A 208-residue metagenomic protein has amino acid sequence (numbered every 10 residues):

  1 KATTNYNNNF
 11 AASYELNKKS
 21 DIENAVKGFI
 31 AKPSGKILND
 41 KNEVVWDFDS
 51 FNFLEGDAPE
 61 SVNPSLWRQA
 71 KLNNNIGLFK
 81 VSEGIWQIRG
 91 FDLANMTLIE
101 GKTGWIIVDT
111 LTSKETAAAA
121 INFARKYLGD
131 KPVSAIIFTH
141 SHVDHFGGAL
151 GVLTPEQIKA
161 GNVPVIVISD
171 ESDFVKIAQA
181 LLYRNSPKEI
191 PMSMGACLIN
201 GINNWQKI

Functional and structural regions predicted by a protein language model:
K1-A70, N74-N75: N-terminal pre-domain segments of enzymes
S20, N24-G28, K126, P155-A160 (+1 more regions): Polar/charged alpha-helical tracts
K71-K131: Conserved beta-strand hairpin/beta-sheet module of binuclear metal-dependent hydrolase folds, prominently
K80, G129, S169-I208: Metallo-beta-lactamase
G90-F91, I168-D170: Structured loops at beta-to-helix junctions and adjacent beta-edge loops in soluble globular domains
N95, K114-E115, V143, S172-F174: A short acidic, glycine/proline-enriched capping/turn motif at secondary-structure boundaries, especially helix N-cap
T103-G104, K114-V167: Active-site metal-binding motif and surrounding structural segment of the metallo-beta-lactamase
V108-D109, V167-S169: Hydrophobic residues in well-ordered beta-strands that form the structural core
